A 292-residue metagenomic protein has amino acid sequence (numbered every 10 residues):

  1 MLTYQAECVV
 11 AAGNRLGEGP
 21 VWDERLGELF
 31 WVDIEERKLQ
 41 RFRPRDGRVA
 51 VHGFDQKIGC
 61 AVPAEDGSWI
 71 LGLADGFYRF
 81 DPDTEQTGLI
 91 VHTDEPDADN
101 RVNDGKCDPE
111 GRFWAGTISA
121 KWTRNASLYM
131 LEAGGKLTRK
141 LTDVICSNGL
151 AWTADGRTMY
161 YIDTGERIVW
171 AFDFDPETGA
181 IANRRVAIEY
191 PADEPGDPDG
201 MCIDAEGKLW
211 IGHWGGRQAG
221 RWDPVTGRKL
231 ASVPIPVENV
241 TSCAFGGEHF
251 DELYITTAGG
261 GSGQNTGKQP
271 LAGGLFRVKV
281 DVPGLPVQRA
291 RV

Functional and structural regions predicted by a protein language model:
Q5-V10, G47-G53, G88-E95, K136-T142 (+2 more regions): A short beta-strand motif characteristic of beta-propeller blades
A12-L26, D55-L73, P96-R112, K140-T158 (+2 more regions): Beta-rich, blade/repeat-based domains predominating in secreted/periplasmic proteins but also intracellular
E24, L29-I34, W69-D75, A115-W122 (+3 more regions): Conserved beta-strand positions in repeat-built beta-propeller and related beta-rich domains
K38-Q40, G76-Y78, A126-Y129, I168-W170 (+2 more regions): A short loop-to-beta-strand structural motif that recurs across blades of beta-propeller domains
Q86-T142: Hydrophobic alpha-helical segments and helix pairs
F172, E189-R228: Loop/turn-rich, solvent-exposed surfaces of beta-rich toroidal or solenoidal domains
F172-A180, K279-L285: Short loop/turn segments immediately following beta-strands, especially the blade-tip and inter-blade linker loops
A244-V292: Blade-level signature of beta-propeller repeat domains, shared across WD40, Kelch, NHL, RCC1 and BNR/Asp-box propellers
